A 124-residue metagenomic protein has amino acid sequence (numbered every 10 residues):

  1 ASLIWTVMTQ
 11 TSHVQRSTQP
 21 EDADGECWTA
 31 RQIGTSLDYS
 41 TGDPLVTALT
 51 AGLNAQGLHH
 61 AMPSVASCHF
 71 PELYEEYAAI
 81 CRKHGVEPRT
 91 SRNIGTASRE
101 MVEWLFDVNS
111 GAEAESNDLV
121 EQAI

Functional and structural regions predicted by a protein language model:
A1-I124: Hydrophobic transmembrane helical bundles of multi-pass organellar membrane proteins
